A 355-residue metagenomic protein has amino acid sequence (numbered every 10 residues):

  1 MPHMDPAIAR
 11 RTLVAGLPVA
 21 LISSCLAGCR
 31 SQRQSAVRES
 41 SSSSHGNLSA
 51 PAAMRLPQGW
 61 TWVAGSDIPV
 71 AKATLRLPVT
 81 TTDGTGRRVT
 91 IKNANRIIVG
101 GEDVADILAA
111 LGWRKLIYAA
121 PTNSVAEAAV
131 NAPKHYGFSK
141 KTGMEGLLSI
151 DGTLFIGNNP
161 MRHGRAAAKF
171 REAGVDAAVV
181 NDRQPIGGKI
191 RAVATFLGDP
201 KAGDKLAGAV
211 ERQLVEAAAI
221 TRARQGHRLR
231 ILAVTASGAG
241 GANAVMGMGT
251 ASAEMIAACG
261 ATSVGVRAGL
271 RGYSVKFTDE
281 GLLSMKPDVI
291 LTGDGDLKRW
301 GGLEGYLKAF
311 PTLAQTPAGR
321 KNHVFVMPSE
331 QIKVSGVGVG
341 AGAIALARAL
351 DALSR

Functional and structural regions predicted by a protein language model:
P2-D103, K201-A233, A352-R355: Bacterial Sec-exported substrate-binding components of ABC uptake systems
W60-W62, V70-T74, P78, R96-I150 (+2 more regions): A short, structured surface patch at a secondary-structure boundary
R88-I91, A105-A110, V125-A129, A239-A244 (+2 more regions): Short, solvent-exposed loop/turn elements at domain surfaces
I91-N95, G101, A105-D106, M144 (+11 more regions): Extracytoplasmic/secreted envelope proteins and their assembly/folding machinery, especially bacterial periplasmic
R96, K189-I190, T195-G198, D204 (+2 more regions): Structured C-terminal subdomain patch of bacterial secreted/periplasmic proteins
G143-P160, V175, D279-T292: Proline-aspartate-enriched helix->loop->beta-strand connector
H163-R165, A178-A192, F196, G226-E254 (+1 more regions): Extracytoplasmic ligand-binding site segments that recognize negatively charged/polar headgroups
M246-S274: His/Asp/Glu-enriched short active-site or ligand-binding loop at hydrolase and phosphoryl-transfer sites
